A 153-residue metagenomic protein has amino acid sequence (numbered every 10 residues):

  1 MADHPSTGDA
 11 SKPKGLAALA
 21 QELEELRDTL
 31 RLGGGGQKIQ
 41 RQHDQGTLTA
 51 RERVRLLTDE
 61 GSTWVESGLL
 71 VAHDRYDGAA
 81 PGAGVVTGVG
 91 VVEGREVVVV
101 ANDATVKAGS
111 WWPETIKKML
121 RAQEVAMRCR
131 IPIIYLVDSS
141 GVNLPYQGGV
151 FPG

Functional and structural regions predicted by a protein language model:
M1-G153: Terminal-region recognition feature
